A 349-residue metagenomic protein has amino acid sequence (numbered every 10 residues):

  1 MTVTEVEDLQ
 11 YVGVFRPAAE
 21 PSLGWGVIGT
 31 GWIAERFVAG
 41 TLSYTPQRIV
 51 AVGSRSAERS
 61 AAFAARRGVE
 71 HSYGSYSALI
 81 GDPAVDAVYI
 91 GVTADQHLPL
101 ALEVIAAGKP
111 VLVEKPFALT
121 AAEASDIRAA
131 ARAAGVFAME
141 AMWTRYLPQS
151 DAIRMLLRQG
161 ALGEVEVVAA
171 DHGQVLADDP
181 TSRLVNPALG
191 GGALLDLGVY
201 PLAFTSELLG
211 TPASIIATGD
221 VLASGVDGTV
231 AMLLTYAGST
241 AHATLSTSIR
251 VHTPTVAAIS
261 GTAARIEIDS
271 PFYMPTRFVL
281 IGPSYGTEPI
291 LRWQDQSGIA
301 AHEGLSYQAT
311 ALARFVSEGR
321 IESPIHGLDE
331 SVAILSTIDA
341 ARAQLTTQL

Functional and structural regions predicted by a protein language model:
M1-A19, A87, A311-L349: C-terminal helix-rich "cap/oligomerization" subdomain common to oxidoreductases
M1-R67, T347: N-terminal Rossmann-like dinucleotide-binding module
T2-L9, F15, A203-P275, G304 (+1 more regions): Contiguous beta-strand/loop segments that form the cofactor/metal-binding neighborhood of enzyme cores
A34, Y73, V113, A138-E140 (+1 more regions): Hydrophobic residues in well-ordered beta-strands that form the structural core
V69-Y76: Conserved SAM-binding strand-loop segment of SAM-dependent methyltransferases
A87, T93-A94, L98-M142: Beta-strand-loop-alpha-helix segment that lines the small-molecule cofactor/substrate pocket of alpha/beta enzymes
A129-F137, D151-E166, A237, G261: Basic phosphate/pyrophosphate-binding loop/patch that engages nucleotide-derived ligands
T144-I216: Predominantly a Rossmann-like dinucleotide-binding segment in NAD(P)-dependent oxidoreductases
